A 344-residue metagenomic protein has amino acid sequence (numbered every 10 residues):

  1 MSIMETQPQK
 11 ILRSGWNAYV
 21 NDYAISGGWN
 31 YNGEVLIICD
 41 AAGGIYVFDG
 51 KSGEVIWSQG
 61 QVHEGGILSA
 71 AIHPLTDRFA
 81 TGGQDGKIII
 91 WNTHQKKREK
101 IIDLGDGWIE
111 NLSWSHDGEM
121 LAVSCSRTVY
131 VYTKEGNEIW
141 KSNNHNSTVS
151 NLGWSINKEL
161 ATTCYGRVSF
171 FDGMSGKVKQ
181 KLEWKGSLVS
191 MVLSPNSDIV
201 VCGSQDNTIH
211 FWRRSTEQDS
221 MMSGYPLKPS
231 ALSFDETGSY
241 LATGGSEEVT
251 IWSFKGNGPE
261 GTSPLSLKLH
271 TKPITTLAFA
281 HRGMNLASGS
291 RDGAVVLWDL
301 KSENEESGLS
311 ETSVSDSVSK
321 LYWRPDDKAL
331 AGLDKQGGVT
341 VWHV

Functional and structural regions predicted by a protein language model:
S2-D22: A short helix->beta-strand "capping" segment at the edge of beta-propeller domains
N17-A24, G60-I67, D103-I109, N143-V149 (+4 more regions): WD40/WD-repeat beta-propeller blade N-cap
Y31-N32, P74-L75, H116-D117, S155-I156 (+4 more regions): Residue-level detector of Asp-centered blade-edge/turn motifs that repeat once per structural unit in beta-propeller
L36, F79, L121, L160-A161 (+4 more regions): Hydrophobic beta-strand positions that form the internal "hydrophobic ladder" of WD40/Gbeta-like beta-propeller blades
C39-A42, G82-D85, S124-S126, T163-Y165 (+4 more regions): Conserved strand-to-loop turn within each blade of WD40 beta-propeller repeats
Y46-F48, I88-W91, Y130-T133, S169-D172 (+4 more regions): WD40-repeat beta-propellers
G50-S52, T93-K96, T133-N137, G173-G176 (+3 more regions): Short loop/turn segments that connect beta-strands within beta-propeller blades
